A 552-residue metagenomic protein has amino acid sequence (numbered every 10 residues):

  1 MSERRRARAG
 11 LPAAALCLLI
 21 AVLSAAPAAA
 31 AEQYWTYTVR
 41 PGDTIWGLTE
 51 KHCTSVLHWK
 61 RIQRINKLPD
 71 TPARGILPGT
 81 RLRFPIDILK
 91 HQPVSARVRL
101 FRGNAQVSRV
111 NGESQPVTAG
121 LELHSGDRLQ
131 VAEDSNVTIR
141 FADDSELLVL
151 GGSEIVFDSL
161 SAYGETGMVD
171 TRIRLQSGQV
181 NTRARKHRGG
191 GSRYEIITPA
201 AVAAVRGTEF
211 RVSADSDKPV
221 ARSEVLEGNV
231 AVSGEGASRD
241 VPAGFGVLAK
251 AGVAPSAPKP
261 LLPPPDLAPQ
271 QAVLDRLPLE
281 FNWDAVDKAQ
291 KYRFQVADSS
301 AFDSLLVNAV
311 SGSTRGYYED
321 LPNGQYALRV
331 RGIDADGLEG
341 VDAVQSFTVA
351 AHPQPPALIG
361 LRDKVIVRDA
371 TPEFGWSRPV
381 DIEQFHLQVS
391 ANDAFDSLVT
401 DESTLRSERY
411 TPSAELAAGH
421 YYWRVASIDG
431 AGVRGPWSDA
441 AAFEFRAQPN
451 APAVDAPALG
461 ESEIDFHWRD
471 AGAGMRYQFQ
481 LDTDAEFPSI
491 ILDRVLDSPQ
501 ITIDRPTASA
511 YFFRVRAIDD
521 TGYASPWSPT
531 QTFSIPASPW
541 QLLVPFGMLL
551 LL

Functional and structural regions predicted by a protein language model:
A30-V56: Primarily a LysM-type cell-wall glycan-binding module
R64, P78, I86-P265, A272 (+1 more regions): Flexible, surface-exposed loop/linker segments and immediately adjacent secondary-structure boundaries
A254, D336-V349, I428-F445, D520-I535 (+1 more regions): Extracellular fibronectin type III
K259-P269, P353-R362, A447-P457: Proline-enriched interdomain boundary motifs that mark the N-terminal boundary and often initiate the first structured
L279-K288, P372-I382, I464-G474: Conserved aromatic anchor
K291-S304, I382-T400, G474-I491: Extracellular low-complexity, O-glycosylation-prone stalks/linkers
L305-S313, T400-R406, I491-D497: Short beta-strand segments within Ig-like beta-sandwich modules, predominantly Fibronectin type-III
P322-A335, E415-A431, R505-T521: Beta-strand-rich modules
